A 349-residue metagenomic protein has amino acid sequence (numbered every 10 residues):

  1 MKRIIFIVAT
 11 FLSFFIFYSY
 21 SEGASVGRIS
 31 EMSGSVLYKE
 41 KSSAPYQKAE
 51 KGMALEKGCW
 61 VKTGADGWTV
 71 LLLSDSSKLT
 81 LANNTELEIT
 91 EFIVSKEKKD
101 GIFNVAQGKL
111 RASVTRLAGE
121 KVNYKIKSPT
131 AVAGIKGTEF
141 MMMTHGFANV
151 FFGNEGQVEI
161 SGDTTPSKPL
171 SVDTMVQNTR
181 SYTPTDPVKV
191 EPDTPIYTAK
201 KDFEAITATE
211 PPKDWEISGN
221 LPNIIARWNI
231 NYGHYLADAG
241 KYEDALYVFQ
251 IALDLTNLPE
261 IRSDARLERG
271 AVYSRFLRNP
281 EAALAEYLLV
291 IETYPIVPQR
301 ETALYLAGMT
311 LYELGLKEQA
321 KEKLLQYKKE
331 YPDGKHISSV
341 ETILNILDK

Functional and structural regions predicted by a protein language model:
E22-I225, N231-Y232: Flexible, surface-exposed loop/linker segments and immediately adjacent secondary-structure boundaries
I217-N220, I224, K241, E260-R262 (+3 more regions): Structural signature of alpha-solenoid helical repeat junctions
S218-L255, A271: Alpha-helical segment of the N-proximal tetratricopeptide repeat
A239, F276-L277, L314: Structural motif corresponding to the intra-repeat A-B loop/turn of tetratricopeptide repeats
L255-R262, I291-R300, Y327-V340: Short solvent-exposed coil/turn linkers within tandem alpha-helical repeat scaffolds
